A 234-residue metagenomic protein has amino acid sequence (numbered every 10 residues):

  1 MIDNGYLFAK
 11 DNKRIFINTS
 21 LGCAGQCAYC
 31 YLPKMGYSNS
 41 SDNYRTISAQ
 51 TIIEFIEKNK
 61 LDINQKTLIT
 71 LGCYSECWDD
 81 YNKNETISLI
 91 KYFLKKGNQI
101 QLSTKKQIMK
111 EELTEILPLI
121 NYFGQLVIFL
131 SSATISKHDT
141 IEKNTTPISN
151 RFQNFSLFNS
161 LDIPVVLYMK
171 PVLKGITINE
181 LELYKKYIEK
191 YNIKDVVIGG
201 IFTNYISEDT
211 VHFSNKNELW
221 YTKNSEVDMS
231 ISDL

Functional and structural regions predicted by a protein language model:
M1, D11-K13, A49-E54, K110-E112: Short amphipathic alpha-helical surface micro-motifs
I2-I47: Canonical Radical SAM [4Fe-4S] cluster-binding loop centered on the CxxxCxxC motif and its immediate flanking residues
I52-E57, L61, Q65-I231: Conserved AdoMet/S-adenosylmethionine-binding subsite of the radical SAM
